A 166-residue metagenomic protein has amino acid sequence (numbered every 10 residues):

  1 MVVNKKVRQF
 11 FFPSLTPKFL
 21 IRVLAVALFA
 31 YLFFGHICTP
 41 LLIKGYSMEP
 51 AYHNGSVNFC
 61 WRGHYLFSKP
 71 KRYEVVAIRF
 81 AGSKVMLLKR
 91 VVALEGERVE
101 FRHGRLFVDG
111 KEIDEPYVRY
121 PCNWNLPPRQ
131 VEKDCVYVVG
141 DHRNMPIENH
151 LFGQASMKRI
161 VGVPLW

Functional and structural regions predicted by a protein language model:
M1-M86, G153-W166: Protein maturation boundaries and topogenic segments
F12, I43-S47, N54, M86 (+2 more regions): Acidic/glycine-rich C-terminal interaction modules and beta/coil loop segments that lie outside canonical DNA-binding
E49-P50, F67-S68, V91, R98 (+2 more regions): Short secondary-structure boundary/capping segments
G63, A81, G104, D141-H142: Short, surface-exposed secondary-structure boundary micro-motifs
M86-L106: Mid-length scaffold segments of soluble, non-membrane domains
V108-G110: Short strand-turn-strand beta-turns centered on an Asx-Gly dipeptide
